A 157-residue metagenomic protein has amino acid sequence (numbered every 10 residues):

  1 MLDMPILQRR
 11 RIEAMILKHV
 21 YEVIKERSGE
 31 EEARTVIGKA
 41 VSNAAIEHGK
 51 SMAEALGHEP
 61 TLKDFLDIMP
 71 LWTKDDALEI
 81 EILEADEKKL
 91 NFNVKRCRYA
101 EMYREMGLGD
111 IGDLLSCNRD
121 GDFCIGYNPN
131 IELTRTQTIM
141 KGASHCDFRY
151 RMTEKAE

Functional and structural regions predicted by a protein language model:
M1-K89, R98-S116, N130-H145, M152-E157: N-terminal accessory segment detector
F92: A helicase ATPase "motif cassette" and its flanking acidic/Ser/Thr-rich regulatory loops
D122: Ligand-binding pocket scaffold of soluble enzyme catalytic domains
I125: A contiguous catalytic/ligand-binding core that recognizes phosphate-bearing ligands
